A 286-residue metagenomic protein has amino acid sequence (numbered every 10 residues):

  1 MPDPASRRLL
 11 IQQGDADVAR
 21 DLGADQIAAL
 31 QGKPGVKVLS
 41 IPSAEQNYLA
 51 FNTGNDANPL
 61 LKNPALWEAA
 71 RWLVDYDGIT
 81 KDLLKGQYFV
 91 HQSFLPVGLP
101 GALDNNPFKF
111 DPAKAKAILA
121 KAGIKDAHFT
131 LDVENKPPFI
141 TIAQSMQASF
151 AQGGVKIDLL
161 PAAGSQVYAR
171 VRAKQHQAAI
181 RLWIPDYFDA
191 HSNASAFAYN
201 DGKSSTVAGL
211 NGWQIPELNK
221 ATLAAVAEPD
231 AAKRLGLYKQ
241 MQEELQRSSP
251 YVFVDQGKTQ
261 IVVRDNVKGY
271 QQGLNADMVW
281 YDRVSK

Functional and structural regions predicted by a protein language model:
M1-A29, K156: Ligand-site clamp/hinge motif
M1-D3, R20-D21, S40, L131-V133 (+1 more regions): Short beta-strand-to-loop elements that line the ligand-binding cleft of bilobed periplasmic-binding protein-like
R7-R8, A16, Q26-I27, L66-W67 (+3 more regions): Short, hydrophobic alpha-helical packing/hinge segments within bilobed ligand-binding/sensory domains
L22-K33, P185-A190: A ligand-binding cleft/hinge motif common to bilobed small-molecule-binding domains
A29-I41, Y48-N63, V97-K114, A120-I124 (+3 more regions): Short, solvent-exposed loop/beta-turn-alpha elements that line the ligand-binding surface or hinge of extracytoplasmic
L39, L61-A148, Q152-G153, G212-Q214 (+3 more regions): Append "and occasionally in soluble cytosolic enzymes with long acidic Gly/Pro-rich linkers
K81, K121-P138, Q175, A179-P185 (+1 more regions): Bilobed periplasmic-binding protein-like "clamshell/Venus-flytrap" ligand-binding domains
A148-G202, L237: Periplasmic binding protein-like
